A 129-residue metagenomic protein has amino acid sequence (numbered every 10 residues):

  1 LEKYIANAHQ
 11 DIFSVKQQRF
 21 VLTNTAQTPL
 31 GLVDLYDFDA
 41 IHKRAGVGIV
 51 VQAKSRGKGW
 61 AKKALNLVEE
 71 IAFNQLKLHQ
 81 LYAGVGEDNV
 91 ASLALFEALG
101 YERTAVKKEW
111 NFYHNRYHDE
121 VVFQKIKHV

Functional and structural regions predicted by a protein language model:
L1-K16: Active-site rim helix/loop that mediates acceptor-substrate recognition in acyltransferases
R19-F20: Generic short beta-strand
T23-V129: Acyl-donor (CoA/ACP) binding surface of acyl/acetyltransferases
